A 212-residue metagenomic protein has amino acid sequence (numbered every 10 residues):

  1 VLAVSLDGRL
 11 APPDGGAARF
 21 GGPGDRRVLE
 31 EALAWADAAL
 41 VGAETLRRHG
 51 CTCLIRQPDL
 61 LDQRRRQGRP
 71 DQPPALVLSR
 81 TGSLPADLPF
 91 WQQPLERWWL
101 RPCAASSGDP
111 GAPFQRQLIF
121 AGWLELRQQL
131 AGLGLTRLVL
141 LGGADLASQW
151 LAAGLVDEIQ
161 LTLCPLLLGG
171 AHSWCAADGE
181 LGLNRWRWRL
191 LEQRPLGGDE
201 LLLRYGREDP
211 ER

Functional and structural regions predicted by a protein language model:
V1-R212: Enzymes that bind and transform nitrogen-containing heteroaromatic metabolites
